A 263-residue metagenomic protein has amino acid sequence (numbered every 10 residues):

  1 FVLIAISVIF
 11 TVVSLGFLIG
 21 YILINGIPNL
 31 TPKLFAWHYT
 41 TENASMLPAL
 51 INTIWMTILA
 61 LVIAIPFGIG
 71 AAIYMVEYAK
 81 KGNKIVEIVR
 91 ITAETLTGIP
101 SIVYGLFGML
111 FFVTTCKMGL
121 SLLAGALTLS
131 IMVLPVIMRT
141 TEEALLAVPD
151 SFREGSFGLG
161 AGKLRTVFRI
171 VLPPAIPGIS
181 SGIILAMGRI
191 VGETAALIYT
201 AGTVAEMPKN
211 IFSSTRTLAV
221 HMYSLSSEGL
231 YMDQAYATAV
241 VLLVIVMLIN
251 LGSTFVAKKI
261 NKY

Functional and structural regions predicted by a protein language model:
F1-G20: N-terminal signal-anchor/first transmembrane alpha helix
F1-L3, Y21-A60, G82, S224-D233: Periplasmic/extracellular loop-to-transmembrane helix junction in inner-membrane transport proteins
E42, L197-L243: Interhelical loop and adjacent transmembrane-helix boundary motif in polytopic membrane transport permeases
A60-A93, L106, T254-K258: Transmembrane-helix boundary motif in ABC transporter permease subunits
L61, K163-Y199: Transmembrane alpha-helices
E94-L129: Generic hydrophobic transmembrane alpha-helix motif, especially the helices
P100, L159-G160, P173: Glycine/proline-centered hinge or cleavage motifs at structural transition points of membrane proteins
L146, I184, S224-Y263: C-terminal transmembrane helix and the adjacent membrane-cytosol boundary/short C-terminal tail of inner/organellar
